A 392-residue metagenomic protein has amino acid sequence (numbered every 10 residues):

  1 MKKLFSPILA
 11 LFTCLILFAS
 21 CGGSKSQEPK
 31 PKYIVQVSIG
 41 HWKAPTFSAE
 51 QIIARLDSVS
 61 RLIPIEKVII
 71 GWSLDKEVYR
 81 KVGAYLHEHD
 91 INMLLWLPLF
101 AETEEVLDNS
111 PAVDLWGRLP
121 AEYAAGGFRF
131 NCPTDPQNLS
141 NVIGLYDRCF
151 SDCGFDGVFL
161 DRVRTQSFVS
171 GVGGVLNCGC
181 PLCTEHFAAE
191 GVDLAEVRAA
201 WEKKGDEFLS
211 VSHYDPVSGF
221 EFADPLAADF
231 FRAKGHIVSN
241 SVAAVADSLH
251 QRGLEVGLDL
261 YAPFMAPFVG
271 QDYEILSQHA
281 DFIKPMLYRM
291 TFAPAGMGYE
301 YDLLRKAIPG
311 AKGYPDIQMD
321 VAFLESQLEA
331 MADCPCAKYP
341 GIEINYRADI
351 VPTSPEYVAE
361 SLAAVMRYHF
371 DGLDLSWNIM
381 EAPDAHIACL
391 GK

Functional and structural regions predicted by a protein language model:
S26-R55, E343-N345: Boundary/entry segment of secreted carbohydrate-active catalytic domains
H41-P45, I65-S73, A124-I143, D224-S239 (+2 more regions): The substrate-binding groove and active-site-proximal loops of carbohydrate-active enzymes, especially glycoside
K43-R61, Q137-C149, M265-L276, V351-M366: Short, acidic/polar
P45-V78, D152-G157, F282-M286, A364-D374: Catalytic domains of carbohydrate-active enzymes, especially glycoside hydrolases
G83, L94-C153, S170, S239 (+3 more regions): Active-site-adjacent "subsite" loops/lids of carbohydrate-active enzymes
T103-P133, G171-A228: Aromatic- and acidic-residue-enriched carbohydrate-binding clefts of CAZyme catalytic domains
F130-V169, G173, S248, Y273-L276 (+1 more regions): An active-site-proximal structural segment forming one wall of the substrate-binding cleft that immediately precedes
G191-D349: Glycoside hydrolase catalytic-domain groove-lining segments
